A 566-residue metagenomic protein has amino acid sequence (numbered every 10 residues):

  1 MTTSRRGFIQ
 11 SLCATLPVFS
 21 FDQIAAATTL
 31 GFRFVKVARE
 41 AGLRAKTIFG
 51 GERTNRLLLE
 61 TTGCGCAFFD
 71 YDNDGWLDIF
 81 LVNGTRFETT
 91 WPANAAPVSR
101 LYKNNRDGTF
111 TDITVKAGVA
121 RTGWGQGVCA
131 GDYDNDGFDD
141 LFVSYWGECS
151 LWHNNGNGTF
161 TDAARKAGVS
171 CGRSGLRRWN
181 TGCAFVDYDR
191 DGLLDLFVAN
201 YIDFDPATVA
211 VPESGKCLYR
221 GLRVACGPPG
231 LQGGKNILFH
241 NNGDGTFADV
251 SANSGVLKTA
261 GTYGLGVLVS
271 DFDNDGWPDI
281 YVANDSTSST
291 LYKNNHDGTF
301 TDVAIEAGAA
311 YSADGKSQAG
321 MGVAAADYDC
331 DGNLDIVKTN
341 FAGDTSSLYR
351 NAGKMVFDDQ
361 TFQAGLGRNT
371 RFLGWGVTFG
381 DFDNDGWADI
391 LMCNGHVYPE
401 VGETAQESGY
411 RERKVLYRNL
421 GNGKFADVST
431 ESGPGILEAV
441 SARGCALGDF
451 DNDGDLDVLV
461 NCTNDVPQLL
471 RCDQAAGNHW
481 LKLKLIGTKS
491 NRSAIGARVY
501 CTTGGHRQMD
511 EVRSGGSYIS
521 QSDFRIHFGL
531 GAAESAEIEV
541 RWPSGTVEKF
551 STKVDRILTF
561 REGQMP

Functional and structural regions predicted by a protein language model:
M1-F19: N-terminal secretory signal peptides and thylakoid transit peptides that target proteins across membranes
F32, A41, G51, A364-G367 (+2 more regions): Gly/Ser/Thr/Pro-enriched helix-cap/hinge segments flanking short amphipathic alpha-helices
R33-T47, G51-R53, L57-L58, A93 (+11 more regions): Short loop/turn motifs that recur once per blade in beta-propeller domains
G63-N73, K103, G125-N135, H153 (+5 more regions): Beta-propeller blade termini
I79-N83, D140-Y145, L196-N200, I280-A283 (+4 more regions): Hydrophobic beta-strand segments that make up the repeating blades of beta-propeller and related beta-repeat
V82-A96, I202-G230, C393-G409: Short, conserved, GDST-rich strand-edge loop motifs in beta-rich repeat architectures
R100-K103, F239-H240, E412-N419: Beta-propeller blade signature
G118, W124-C129, W146-E148, H153 (+2 more regions): Asp-box/WD-like beta-propeller blade repeats and closely related beta-sheet repeat scaffolds
